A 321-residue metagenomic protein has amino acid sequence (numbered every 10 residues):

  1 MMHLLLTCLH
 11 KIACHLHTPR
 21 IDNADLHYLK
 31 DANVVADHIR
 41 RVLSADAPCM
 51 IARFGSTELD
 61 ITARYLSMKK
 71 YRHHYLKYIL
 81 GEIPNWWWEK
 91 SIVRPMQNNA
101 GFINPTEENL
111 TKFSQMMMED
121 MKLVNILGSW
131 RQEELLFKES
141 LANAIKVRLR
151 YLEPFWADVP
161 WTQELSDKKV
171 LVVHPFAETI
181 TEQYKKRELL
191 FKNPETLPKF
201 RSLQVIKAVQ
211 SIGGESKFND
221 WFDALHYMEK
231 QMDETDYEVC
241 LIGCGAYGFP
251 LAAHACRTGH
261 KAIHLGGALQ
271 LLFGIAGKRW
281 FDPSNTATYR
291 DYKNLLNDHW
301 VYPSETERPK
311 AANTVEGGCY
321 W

Functional and structural regions predicted by a protein language model:
M2-K199: Electropositive, gly/pro-rich neighborhoods at or near active sites that engage anionic ligands
V34-H38, L110-F113, D223-T235, Y247: A short, acidic, amphipathic alpha-helical segment used as a generic capping/interface helix at domain edges
A52, I206, L265: Hydrophobic residues at beta-strand termini and immediately following loops that shape nucleotide-binding pockets
I61, T179-E182, G213-E215, P250 (+1 more regions): Short acidic/glycine-rich loop or secondary-structure boundary segments that cap or lie
L136, K169-S216, V301-W321: Mobile, glycine- and charge-enriched loop segments and immediately flanking short secondary-structure elements within
S140-V147, Q204-Y227: Glycine-rich phosphate-binding "P-loop"
H174, Y237-L251, H264-G266: Glycine-rich anion-binding loop/nest that anchors nucleotide
P250-W321: C-terminal functional extensions of proteins
